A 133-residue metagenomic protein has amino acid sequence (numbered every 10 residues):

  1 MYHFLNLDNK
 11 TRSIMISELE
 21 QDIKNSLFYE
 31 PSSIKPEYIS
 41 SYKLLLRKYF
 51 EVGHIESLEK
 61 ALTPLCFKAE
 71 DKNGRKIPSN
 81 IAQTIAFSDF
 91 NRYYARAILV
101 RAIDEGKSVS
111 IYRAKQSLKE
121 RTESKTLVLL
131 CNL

Functional and structural regions predicted by a protein language model:
M1-L133: Domain-core detector
